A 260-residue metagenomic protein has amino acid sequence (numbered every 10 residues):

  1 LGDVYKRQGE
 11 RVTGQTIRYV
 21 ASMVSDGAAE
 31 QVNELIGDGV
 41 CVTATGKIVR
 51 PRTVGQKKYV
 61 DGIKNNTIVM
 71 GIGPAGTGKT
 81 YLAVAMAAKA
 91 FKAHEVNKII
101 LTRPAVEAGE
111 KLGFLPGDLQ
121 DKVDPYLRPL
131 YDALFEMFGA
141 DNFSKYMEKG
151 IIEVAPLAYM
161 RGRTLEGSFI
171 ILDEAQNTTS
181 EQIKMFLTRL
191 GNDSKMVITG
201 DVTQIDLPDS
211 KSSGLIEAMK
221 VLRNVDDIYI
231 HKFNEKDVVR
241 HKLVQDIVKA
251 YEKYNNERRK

Functional and structural regions predicted by a protein language model:
G2-Y5: Short, small-residue-biased leader/transition segments that mark boundaries at the very start of proteins
R50-K64: Pre-Walker A adenine-sensing motif
G71: Hydrophobic anchor at the beta1->P-loop junction of P-loop NTPases
A75: The conserved Walker
G78: Conserved glycine(s) of the Walker
Y81-I151, S210-N224: Conserved P-loop
A105, G109-P116, G167-F169, T178 (+1 more regions): Conserved P-loop NTPase nucleotide-binding/switch module
M219-R259: Conserved coupling/interface region of RecA-like P-loop/ASCE motor cores
